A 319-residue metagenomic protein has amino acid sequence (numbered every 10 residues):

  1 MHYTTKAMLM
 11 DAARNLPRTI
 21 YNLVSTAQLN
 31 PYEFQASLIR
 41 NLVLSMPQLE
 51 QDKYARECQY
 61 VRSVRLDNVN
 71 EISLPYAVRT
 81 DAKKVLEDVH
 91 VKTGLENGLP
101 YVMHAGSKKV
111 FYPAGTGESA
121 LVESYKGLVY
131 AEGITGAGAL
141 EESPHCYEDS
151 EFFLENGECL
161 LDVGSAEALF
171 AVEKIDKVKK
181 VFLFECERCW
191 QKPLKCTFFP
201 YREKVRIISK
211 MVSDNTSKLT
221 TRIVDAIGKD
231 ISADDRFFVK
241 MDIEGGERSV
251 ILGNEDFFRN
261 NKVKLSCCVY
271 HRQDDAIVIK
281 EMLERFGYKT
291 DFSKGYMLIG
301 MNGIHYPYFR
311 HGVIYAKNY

Functional and structural regions predicted by a protein language model:
M1-Y319: Phosphate/nucleotide-binding beta-alpha loop and adjacent structural elements of enzyme active sites
